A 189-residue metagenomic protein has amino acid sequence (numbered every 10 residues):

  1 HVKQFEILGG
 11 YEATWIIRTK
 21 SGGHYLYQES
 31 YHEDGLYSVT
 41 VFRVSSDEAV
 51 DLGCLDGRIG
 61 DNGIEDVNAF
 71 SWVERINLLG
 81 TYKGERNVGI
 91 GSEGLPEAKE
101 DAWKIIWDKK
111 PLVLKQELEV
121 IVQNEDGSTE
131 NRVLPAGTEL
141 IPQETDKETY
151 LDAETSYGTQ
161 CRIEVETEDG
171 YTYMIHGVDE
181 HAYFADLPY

Functional and structural regions predicted by a protein language model:
H1, R43-V44: Beta-propeller blade signature
V2-I7, D51-G53: A short beta-strand motif characteristic of beta-propeller blades
T14-G22, G63-D66: Structural signature of eukaryotic scaffold interfaces centered on beta-propeller domains
G22-Y27, N68-S71: Entry beta-strands of beta-propeller and related beta-repeat scaffolds
Y27-Y31, R75: Short beta-strand segments that buttress and anchor functional surface loops
S30-E33, E130-N131: Short consensus segments that form the blades of beta-propeller domains, in both extracellular/periplasmic
H32-Y37, T81: Short, solvent-exposed loop/turn segments at conserved positions within beta-propeller repeat blades
V44-Y189: Acidic, small-residue rich beta-repeat scaffolds with periodic aromatic anchors
